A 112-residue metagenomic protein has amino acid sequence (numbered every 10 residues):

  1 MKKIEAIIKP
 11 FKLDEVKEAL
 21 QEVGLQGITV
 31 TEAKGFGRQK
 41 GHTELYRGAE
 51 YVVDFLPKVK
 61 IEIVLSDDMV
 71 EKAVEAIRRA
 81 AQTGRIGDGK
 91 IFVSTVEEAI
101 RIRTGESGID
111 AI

Functional and structural regions predicted by a protein language model:
M1-I112: Positively charged, small/polar-rich N-terminal and surface patches that mediate targeting and assembly and bind
